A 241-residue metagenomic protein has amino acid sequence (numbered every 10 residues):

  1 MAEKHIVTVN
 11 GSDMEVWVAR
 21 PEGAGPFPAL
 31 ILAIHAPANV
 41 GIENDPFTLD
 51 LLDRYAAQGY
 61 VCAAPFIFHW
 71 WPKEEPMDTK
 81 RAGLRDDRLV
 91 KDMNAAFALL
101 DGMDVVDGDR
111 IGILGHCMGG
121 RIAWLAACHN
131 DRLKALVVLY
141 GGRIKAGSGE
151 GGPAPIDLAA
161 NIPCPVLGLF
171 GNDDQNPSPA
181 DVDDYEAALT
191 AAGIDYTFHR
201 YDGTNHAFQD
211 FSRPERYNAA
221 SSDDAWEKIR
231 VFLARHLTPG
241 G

Functional and structural regions predicted by a protein language model:
H5-V105, F208-D210: Serine-hydrolase catalytic machinery in alpha/beta-hydrolase-like enzymes
L32-P37, C117, G141, G171: Glycine-rich His-Gly loop
V40-G41, W71-E74, R143-G149, N176: A short beta-to-alpha transition loop/helix N-cap that caps and shapes the active-site region
F66, L114-H116, V137-Y140, L169 (+1 more regions): Alpha/beta-hydrolase-fold catalytic nucleophile elbow
A95-N161: Primarily recognizes the serine-hydrolase "nucleophile elbow" in alpha/beta-hydrolase and SGNH/GDSL folds
I162, G168-F170: Short beta-strand/loop motif that positions the catalytic acidic residue of the alpha/beta-hydrolase fold
Q175-D181: Conserved alpha/beta-hydrolase "acid-adjacent" motif
T190-G241: C-terminal catalytic histidine-bearing segment of alpha/beta-hydrolase fold enzymes
